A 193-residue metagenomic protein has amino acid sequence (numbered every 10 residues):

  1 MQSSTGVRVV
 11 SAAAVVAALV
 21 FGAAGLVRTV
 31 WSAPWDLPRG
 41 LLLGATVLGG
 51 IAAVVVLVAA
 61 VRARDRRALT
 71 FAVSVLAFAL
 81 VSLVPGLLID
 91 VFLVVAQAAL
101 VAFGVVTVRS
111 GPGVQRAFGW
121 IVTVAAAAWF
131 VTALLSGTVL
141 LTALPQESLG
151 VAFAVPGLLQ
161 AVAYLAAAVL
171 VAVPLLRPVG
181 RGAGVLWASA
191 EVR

Functional and structural regions predicted by a protein language model:
M1-V15, D36-R39, L43, D65 (+5 more regions): Membrane-water interface of alpha-helical transmembrane segments
M1-V9, V54-F71, V101-V122, A168-V192: Cytoplasmic membrane-interface segments at the C-terminal ends of transmembrane helices
R8-A24, S74-F78, A167: Alpha-helical transmembrane segments
A17, G44-V54, R67-A79, L93-A102: Mid-membrane cores of alpha-helical transmembrane segments in multi-pass membrane proteins, especially transporters
F21-T46, V81-V95, A133-V162: Membrane interfacial helix motifs at helix-loop boundaries and amphipathic/re-entrant anchors
R67-L83, W120-F130, R193: Transmembrane alpha-helical segments of multi-pass membrane proteins
A77-F118: Membrane-proximal helix-loop-helix units in multi-pass membrane proteins
F118-A188: Terminal transmembrane helical module of multi-pass membrane proteins
